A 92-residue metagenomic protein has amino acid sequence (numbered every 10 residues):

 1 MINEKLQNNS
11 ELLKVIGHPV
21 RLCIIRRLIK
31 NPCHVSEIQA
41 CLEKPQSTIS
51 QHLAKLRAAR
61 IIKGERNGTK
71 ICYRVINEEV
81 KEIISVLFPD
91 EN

Functional and structural regions predicted by a protein language model:
I2, N9, C72-N92: Conserved segment of winged-helix/HTH DNA-binding domains
Q7-S47, R60, N67-E79: N-terminal helix-turn-helix DNA-binding core of bacterial DNA-binding proteins
P19, L56, E82, V86: Solvent-exposed, charged/polar functional surfaces in cytosolic regulatory/catalytic domains
P32-C33, R57, F88-E91: Residue-level detector of secondary-structure transition/capping positions
H52: Residues within the DNA-recognition helix of helix-turn-helix
K55, R60-I61: Short hinge/loop at the helix->beta-strand junction immediately C-terminal to the helix-turn-helix recognition helix
